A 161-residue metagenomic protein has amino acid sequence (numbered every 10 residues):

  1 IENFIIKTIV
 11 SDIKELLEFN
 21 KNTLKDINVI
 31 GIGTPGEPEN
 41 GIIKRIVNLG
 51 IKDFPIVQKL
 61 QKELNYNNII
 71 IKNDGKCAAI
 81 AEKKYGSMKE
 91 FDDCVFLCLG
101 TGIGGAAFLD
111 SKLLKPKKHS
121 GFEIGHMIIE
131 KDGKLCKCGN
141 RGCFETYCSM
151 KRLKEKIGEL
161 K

Functional and structural regions predicted by a protein language model:
I1-F4, I70-K72, Y85-K161: Glycine/GP-enriched mid-protein hinge/lid loop-to-helix segment characteristic of carbohydrate kinases
E2-K14, K25-I30, E37-D93: Glycine-rich phosphate-binding loop and adjoining helix at the ATP-binding site of ATP-dependent phosphoryl-transfer
L16, E63, K156, L160: Change "in soluble alpha/beta enzymes" to "in soluble alpha/beta proteins
N28-G33, G50-D53, A107, I124-E130: Short hydrophobic/aromatic-rich motifs at helix boundaries and adjacent loops
G33-T34, L99: A secondary-structure boundary/capping signal
